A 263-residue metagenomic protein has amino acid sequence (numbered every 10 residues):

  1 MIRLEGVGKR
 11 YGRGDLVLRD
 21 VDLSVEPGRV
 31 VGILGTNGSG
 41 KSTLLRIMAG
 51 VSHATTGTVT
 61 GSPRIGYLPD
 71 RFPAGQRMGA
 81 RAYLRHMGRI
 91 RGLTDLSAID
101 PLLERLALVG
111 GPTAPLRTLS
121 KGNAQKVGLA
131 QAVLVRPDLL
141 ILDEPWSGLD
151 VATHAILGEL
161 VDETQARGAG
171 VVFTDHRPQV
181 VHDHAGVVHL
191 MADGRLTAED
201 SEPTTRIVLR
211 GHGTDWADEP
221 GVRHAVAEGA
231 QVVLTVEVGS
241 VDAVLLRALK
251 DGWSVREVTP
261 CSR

Functional and structural regions predicted by a protein language model:
M1-D20: A short, flexible loop at the N-terminus of ABC-type nucleotide-binding domains that lies
L34-T36: The feature captures the beta-strand-to-loop junction immediately N-terminal to the Walker
A49: Helix-to-loop junction immediately C-terminal to a conserved catalytic motif
R85, T94-G111: Conserved ABC ATPase "signature" region
L129: Hydrophobic anchor residue at the start of the ABC signature
L140-E144: Catalytic Walker B motif of ABC-type/P-loop ATPase nucleotide-binding domains
T174-H176: H-loop/switch region of ABC-family ATPase nucleotide-binding domains
